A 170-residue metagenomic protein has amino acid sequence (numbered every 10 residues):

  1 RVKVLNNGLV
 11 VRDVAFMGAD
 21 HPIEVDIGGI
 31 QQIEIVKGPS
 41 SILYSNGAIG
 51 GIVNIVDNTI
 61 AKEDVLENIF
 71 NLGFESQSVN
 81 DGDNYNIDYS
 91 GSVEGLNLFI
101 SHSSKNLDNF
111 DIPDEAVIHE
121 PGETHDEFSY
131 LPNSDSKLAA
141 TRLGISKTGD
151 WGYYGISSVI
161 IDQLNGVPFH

Functional and structural regions predicted by a protein language model:
N6-G8, K37, D57, F74: Flexible glycine-/small-residue-rich
L9-K37: Short acidic/polar hinge/loop motifs at secondary-structure boundaries that mediate gating or recognition
D13, G29-Q31, I42-D114, D135-A139: Outer-membrane beta-barrel translocator/receptor signature
F16, I35-V36, I69-N71, E123-S129 (+1 more regions): Extracytoplasmic loops and strand-loop junctions of Gram-negative outer membrane beta-barrel proteins
M17-P22, N84-N86, T141-R142: A generic local structural motif
P22-V25, Y44, G144: Structural motif
G91-H170: Periplasmic-side early beta-strands and strand-to-turn transitions of outer-membrane beta-barrels
